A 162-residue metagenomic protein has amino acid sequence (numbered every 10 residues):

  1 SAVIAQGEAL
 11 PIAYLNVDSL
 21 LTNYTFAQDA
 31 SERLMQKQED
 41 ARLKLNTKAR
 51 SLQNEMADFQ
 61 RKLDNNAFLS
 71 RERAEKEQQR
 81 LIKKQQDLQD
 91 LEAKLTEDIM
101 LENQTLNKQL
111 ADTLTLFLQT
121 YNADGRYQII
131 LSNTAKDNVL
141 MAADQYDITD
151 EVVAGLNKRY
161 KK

Functional and structural regions predicted by a protein language model:
S1-I4: C-terminal segment of classical bacterial N-terminal signal peptides
Q6-K162: Amphipathic, charged alpha-helical segments and their helix-to-coil junctions in extracytoplasmic/peripheral assemblies
